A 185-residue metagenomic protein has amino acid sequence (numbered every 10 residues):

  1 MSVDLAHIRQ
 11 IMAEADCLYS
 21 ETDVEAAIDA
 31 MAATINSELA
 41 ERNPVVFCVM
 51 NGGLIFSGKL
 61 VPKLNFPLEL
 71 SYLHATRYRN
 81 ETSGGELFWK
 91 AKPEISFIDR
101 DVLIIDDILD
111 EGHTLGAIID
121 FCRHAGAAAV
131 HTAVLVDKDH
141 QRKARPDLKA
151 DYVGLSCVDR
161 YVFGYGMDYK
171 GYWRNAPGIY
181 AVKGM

Functional and structural regions predicted by a protein language model:
M1-M185: PRPP-associated nucleotide enzymes
